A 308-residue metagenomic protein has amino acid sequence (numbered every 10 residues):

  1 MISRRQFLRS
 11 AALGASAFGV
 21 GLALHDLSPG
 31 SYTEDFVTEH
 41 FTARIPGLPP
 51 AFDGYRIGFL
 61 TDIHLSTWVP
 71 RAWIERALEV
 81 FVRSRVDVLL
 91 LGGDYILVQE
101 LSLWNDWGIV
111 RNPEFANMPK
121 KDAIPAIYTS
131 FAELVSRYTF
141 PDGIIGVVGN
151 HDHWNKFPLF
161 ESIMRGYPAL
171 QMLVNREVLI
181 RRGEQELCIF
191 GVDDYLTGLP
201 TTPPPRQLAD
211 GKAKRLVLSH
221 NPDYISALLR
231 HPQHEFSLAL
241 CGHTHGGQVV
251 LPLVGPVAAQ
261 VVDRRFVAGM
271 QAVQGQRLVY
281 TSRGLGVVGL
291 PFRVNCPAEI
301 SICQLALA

Functional and structural regions predicted by a protein language model:
M1-F18: N-terminal secretory signal peptides and thylakoid transit peptides that target proteins across membranes
G30-R83: N-terminal signal-anchor transmembrane helix
I45-I57, V178-I189, V273-L278: Beta-strand-turn-beta hairpins that frame and shape the catalytic cleft of phosphate-ester-processing enzymes
G54-H64, E186-D194, L216-H220, L278-R283: Active-site-proximal beta-strand elements of phosphoester/diester hydrolases
L60-T61, L89-G93, I144-N150, L173-N175 (+3 more regions): Active-site neighborhood of phospho(di)ester-bond hydrolases with catalytic His/Asp-centered motifs
W73-R181: Core catalytic region of metal-dependent phosphoesterases/phosphodiesterases, especially metallo-beta-lactamase-like
K121, S162-L170, R182-A227, H231 (+1 more regions): Binuclear metal-dependent hydrolase catalytic cores centered on His/Asp/Glu-rich metal-binding motifs
P222-S301: Conserved beta-sheet core of the metallophosphoesterase superfamily
